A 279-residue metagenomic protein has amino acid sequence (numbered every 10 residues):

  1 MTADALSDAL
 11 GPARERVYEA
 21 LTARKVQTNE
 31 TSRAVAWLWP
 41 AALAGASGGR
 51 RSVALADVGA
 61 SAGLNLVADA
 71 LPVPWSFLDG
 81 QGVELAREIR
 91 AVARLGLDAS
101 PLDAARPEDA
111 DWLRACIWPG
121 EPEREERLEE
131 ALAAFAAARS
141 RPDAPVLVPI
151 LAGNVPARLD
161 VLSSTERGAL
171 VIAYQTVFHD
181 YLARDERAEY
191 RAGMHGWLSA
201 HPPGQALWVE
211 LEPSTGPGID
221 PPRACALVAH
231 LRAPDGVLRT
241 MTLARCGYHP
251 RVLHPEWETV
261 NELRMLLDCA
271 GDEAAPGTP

Functional and structural regions predicted by a protein language model:
M1-A13, A23-R24, T28, L43-I150 (+2 more regions): Class I S-adenosyl-L-methionine-dependent methyltransferase module
A62-V67, Y181-A183, P217-I219: Short catalytic/ligand-binding loop motif for oxyanion handling, primarily in non-cytosolic enzymes, centered on
L151-T165, G193-W197: A short, acidic, amphipathic alpha-helical segment used as a generic capping/interface helix at domain edges
L170-R184: A short SAM/SAH-binding and catalytic strip from SAM-dependent methyltransferases
I172, P202-E212: Conserved beta-strand signature within the Rossmann-like core of class I S-adenosyl-L-methionine
V177-F178, E210-S214: Short strand-turn motif at the edge of the Rossmann-like AdoMet-binding core
L182-M194: A short, conserved alpha-helix within the catalytic core of class I
G216-P279: C-terminal region signature
